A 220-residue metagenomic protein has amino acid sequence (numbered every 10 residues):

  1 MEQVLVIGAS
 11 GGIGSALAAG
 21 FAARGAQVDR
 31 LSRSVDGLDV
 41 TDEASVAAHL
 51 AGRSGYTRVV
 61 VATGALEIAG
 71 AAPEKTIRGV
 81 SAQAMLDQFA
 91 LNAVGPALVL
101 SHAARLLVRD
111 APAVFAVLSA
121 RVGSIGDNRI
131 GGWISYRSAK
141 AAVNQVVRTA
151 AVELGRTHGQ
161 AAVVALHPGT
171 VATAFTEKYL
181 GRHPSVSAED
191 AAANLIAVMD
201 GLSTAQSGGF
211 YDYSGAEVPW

Functional and structural regions predicted by a protein language model:
I7-G20: N-terminal Rossmann NAD(P)H-binding glycine-rich loop of SDR-like oxidoreductase domains
A19, A97, K140-V152, E189-I196: Conserved active-site helix of classical SDR/Rossmann-fold NAD(P)-dependent CH-OH oxidoreductases
L31-V46: Rossmann-fold cofactor-recognition segment
A65-A69, P73-L91, R109-T157: Catalytic loop of short-chain dehydrogenase/reductase
G95-L100, V114: Conserved internal alpha-helix within the Rossmann fold of NAD(P)-dependent oxidoreductases
V99-A103, L107, V146-V147: Hydrophobic positions on the long internal alpha-helix of Rossmann-like NAD(P)-dependent oxidoreductase domains
G126, H158, T170-Y179: Short beta-loop-alpha junction of Rossmann-like oxidoreductase domains
A161, A165, T173, L180-W220: C-terminal helical subdomain
